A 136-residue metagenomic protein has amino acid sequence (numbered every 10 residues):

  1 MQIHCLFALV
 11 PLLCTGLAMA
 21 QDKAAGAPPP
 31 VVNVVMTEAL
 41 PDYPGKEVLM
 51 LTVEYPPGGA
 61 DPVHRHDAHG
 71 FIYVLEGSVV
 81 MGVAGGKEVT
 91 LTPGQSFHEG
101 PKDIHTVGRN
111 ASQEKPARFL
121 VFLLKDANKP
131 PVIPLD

Functional and structural regions predicted by a protein language model:
Q2-L6, L12-L49, G82, F97-H98 (+2 more regions): A short, N-terminal "cap"/entry segment at the start of jelly-roll beta-barrel domains of the cupin/DSBH fold
K46, G58-Y73: A short beta-loop-beta micro-motif enriched in histidine and acidic residues
L49-L51, D67, G77, R118: Envelope-exposed proteins and targeting segments
M50-T52, F71, S96-H98, V121: Conserved hydrophobic/aromatic beta-strand scaffold that supports enzyme active sites
Y55, G85-K102: Short acidic-glycine-tyrosine-enriched beta hairpin
A60-P62, V80, F97-N110: Histidine-centered metal-chelating micro-motifs
H66-G85, Q95: Glycine- and acidic-residue-biased ligand/ion/polar-headgroup-sensing regions
E88, K102-K129: Ligand-binding loop in jelly-roll beta-barrel domains
